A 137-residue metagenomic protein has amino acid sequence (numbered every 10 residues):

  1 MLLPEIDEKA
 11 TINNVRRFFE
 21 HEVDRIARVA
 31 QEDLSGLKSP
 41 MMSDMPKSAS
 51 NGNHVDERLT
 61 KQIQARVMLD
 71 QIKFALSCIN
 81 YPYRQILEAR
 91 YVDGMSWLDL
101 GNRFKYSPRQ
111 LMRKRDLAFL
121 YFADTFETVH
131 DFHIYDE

Functional and structural regions predicted by a protein language model:
M1-S77, L98-D99, E127-E137: N-terminal interaction/assembly modules
F18, E22, Y83, Y91 (+2 more regions): Aromatic side chains
C78-M95: Short amphipathic alpha helix immediately N-terminal
D93-Q110: Helix-turn-helix DNA-binding module
K114: Residues within the DNA-recognition helix of helix-turn-helix
L117-E127: C-terminal flanking helix
